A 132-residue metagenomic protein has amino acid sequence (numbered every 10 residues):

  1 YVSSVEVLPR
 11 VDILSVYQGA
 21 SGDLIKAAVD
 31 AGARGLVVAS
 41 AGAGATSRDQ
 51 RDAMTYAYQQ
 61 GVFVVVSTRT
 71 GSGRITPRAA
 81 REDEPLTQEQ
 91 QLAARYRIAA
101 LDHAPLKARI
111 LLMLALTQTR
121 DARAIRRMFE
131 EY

Functional and structural regions predicted by a protein language model:
Y1-G44, E131-Y132: Accessory alpha-helical/coil subdomains and C-terminal extensions that flank or cap enzyme catalytic cores
S40-Y132: C-terminal non-catalytic interaction/assembly regions of soluble proteins
